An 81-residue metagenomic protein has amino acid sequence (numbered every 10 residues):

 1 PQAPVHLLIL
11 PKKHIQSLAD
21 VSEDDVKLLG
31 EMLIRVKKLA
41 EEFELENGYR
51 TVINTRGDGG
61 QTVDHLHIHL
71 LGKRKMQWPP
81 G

Functional and structural regions predicted by a protein language model:
P1-G81: HIT superfamily nucleotide-processing domains
